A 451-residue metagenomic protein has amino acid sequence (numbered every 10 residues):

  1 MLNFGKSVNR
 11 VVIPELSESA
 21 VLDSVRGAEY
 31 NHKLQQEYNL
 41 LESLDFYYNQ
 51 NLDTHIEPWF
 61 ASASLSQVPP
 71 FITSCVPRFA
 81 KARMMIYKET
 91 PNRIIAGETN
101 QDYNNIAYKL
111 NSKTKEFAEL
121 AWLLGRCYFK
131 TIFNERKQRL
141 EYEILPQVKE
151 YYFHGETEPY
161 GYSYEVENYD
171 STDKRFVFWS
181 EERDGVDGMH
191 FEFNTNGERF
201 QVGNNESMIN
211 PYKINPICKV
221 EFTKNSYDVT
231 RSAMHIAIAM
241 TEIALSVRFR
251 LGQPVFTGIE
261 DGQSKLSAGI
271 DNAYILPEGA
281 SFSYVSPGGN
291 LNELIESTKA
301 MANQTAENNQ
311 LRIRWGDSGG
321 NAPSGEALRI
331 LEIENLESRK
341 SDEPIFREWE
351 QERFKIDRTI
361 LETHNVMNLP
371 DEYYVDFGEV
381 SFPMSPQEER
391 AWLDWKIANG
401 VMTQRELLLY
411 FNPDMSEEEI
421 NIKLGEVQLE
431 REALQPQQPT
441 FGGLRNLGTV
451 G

Functional and structural regions predicted by a protein language model:
M1-L140, F441, V450-G451: Extended, helix-rich architectural segments
M1-N3, M234-A237, T241-R248, V255 (+1 more regions): Glycine- and charge-rich intrinsically disordered segments
E42, D53-E57, S62, S66 (+4 more regions): Extended, non-catalytic structural segments that build the interaction scaffolds of large macromolecular assemblies
E119-L123, Y128-K219: Extended, regular secondary-structure scaffolds
F200-E334, H364-M367, V375-D376: Extended, charged amphipathic alpha-helical segments
I313-S318, M367-E372, N412-E426: Short, surface-exposed acidic
K355-V366: Substrate-recognition/cap regions that form aromatic- and gly/pro-loop-enriched pockets for small-molecule ligands
W392-G451: Activation/maturation switch segments at domain boundaries
